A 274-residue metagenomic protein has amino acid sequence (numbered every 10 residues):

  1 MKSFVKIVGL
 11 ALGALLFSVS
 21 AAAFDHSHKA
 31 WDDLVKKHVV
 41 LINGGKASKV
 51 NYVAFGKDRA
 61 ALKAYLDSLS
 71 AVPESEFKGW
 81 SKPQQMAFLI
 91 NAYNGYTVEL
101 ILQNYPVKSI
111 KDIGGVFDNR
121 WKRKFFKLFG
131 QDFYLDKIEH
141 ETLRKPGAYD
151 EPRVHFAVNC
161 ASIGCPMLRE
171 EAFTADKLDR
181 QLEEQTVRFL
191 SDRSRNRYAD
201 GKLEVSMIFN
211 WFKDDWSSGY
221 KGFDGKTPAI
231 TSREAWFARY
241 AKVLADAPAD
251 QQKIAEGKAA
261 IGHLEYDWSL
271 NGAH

Functional and structural regions predicted by a protein language model:
M1-G9: Bacterial N-terminal signal peptides that target proteins for export
S18-S20: N-terminal signal peptide c-region/cleavage motif recognized by signal peptidases
F24-G79, P83-I90, N94-H274: Interaction/scaffold regions that mediate signaling and macromolecular assembly across diverse proteins
